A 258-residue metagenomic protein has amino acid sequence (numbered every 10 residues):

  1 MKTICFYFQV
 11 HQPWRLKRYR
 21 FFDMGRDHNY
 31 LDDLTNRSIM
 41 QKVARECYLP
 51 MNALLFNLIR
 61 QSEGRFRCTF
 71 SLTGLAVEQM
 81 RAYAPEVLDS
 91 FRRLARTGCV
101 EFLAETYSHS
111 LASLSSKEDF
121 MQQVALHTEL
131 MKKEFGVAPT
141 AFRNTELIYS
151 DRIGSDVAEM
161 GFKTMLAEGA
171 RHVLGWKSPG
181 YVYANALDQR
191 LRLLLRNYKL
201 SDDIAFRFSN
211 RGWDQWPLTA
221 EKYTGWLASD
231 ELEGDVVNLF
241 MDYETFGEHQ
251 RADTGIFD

Functional and structural regions predicted by a protein language model:
M1-A141, L147-D202, S209, W213 (+3 more regions): Catalytic alpha-helical scaffold of carbohydrate-active enzymes acting on polysaccharides/glycoconjugates
D242-I256: Glycine-rich, aromatic-lined ligand/substrate-binding cores of catalytic and carbohydrate-binding domains
